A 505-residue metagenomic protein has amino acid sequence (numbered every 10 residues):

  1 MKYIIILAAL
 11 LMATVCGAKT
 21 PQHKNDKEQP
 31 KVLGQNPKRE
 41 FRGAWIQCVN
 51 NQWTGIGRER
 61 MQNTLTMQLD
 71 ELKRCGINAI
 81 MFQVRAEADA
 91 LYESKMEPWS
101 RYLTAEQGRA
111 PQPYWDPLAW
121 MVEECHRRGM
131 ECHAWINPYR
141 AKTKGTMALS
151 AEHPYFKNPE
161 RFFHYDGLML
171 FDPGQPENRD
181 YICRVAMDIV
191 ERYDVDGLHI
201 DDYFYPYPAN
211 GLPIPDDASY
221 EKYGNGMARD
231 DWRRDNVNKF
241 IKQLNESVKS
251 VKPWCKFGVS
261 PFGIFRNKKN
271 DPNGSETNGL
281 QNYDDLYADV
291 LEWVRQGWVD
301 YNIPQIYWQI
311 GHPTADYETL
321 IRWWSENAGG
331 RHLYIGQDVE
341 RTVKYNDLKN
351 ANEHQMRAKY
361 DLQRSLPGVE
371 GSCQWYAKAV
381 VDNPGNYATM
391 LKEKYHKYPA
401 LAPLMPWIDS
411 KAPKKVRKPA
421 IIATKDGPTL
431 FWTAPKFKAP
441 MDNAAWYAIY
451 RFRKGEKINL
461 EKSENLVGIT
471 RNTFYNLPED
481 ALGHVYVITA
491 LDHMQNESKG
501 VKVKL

Functional and structural regions predicted by a protein language model:
R39, W45-Q47, N51-E59, N63 (+3 more regions): Active-site-adjacent "subsite" loops/lids of carbohydrate-active enzymes
N63-A90, R192-D196: Catalytic domains of carbohydrate-active enzymes, especially glycoside hydrolases
G76-Q112: Aromatic-lined carbohydrate-binding/catalytic grooves of carbohydrate-active enzymes
N78, R85, R128, K157-W298 (+1 more regions): Polysaccharide-binding and catalytic clefts of secreted carbohydrate-active enzymes
Y287-P313, A328-I408: Substrate-binding cleft of secreted/luminal carbohydrate-active enzymes
N386, M390-M441, Q495-L505: Pro/Thr/Ser/Gly-rich low-complexity, intrinsically disordered linker/stalk tracts
P435-K462: Solvent-exposed loop/turn segments flanking beta-strands in beta-repeat/beta-sandwich domains
N476-S498: Beta-strand-rich modules
